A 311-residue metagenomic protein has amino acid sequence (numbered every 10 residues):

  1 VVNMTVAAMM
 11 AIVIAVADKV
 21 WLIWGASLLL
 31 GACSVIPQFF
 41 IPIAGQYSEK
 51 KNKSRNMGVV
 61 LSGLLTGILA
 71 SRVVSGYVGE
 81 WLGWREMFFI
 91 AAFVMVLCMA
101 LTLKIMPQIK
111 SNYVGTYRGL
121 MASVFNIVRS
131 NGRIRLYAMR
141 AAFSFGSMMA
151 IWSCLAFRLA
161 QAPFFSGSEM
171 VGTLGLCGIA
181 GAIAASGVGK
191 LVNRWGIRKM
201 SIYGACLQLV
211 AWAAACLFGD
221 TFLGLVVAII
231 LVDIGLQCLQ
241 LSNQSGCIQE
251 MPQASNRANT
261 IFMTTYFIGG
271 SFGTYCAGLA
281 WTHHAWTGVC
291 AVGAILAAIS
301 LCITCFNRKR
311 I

Functional and structural regions predicted by a protein language model:
V1-A11, K199-A213, A294: Structural signature of the two symmetry-related core transmembrane helices
L22, V59-M106: Helix-loop-helix hairpin linking two adjacent transmembrane segments in secondary transporters
A26-S62: Cytoplasmic helix-loop-helix junction between adjacent transmembrane helices in 12-TM secondary transporters
L28, N131-A150, I230-L231: Pair of pore-lining "gating" transmembrane helices in MFS-fold secondary transporters
P107-A138: Juxtamembrane intracellular "pre-TM" segments in multi-pass secondary transporters
A184-I197, W281: Helix-to-loop junctions at the C-terminal end of transmembrane segments in multipass secondary transporters
R198-N243: C-terminal transmembrane helical hairpin of 12-TM major facilitator-type secondary transporters
Q249-W286: A late C-terminal transmembrane helix in Major Facilitator Superfamily
